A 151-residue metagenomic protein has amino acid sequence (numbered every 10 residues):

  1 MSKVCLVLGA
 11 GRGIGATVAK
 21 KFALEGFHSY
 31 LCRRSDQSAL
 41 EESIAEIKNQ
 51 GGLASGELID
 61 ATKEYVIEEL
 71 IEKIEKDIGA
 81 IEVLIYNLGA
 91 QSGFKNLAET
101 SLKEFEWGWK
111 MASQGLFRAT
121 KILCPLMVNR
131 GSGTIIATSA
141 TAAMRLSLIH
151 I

Functional and structural regions predicted by a protein language model:
G11-R12: Conserved glycine-rich cofactor-binding loop
F27-L40: Conserved glycine-rich Rossmann-like NAD(P)H-binding loop of the short-chain dehydrogenase/reductase
Q37, L58-L70, L102: The beta1-alpha1 cofactor-binding region of Rossmann-like NAD(H)/NADP(H)-dependent oxidoreductases
E68, G89-E106: Conserved mid-core segment of classical short-chain dehydrogenase/reductases
A98-F117, S132, I136: Catalytic Tyr-X3-Lys loop
T120-K121: A short, exposed helix-loop element centered on a Lys and neighboring polar residues
A140: Residue(s) in the substrate-gating loop at a strand-loop-helix junction that position the organic substrate next
I149-I151: Conserved small/polar residues in nucleotide/adenosyl-binding loops
